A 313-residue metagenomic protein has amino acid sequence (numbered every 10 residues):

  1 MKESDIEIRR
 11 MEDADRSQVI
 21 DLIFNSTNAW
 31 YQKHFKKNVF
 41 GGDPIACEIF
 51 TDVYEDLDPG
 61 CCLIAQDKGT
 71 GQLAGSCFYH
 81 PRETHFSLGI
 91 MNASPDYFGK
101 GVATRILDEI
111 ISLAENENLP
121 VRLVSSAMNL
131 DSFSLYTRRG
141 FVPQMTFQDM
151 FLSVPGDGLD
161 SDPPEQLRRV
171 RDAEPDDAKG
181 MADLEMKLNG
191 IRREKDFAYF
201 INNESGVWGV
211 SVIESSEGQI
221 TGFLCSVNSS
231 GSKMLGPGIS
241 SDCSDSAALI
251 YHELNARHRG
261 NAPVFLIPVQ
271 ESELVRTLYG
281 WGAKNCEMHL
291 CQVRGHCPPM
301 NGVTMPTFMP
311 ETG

Functional and structural regions predicted by a protein language model:
M1-E3, D13-F35, G158-L159, P163-E165 (+2 more regions): A short, well-structured alpha-helix characteristic of acyl/acetyltransferase catalytic modules
V19, E115, R138-M234: Amide-forming acyltransferase catalytic core, primarily the GNAT-like/NAT-type and related acyltransferase folds
I20-G69, L73, L188-V210: Active-site rim helix/loop that mediates acceptor-substrate recognition in acyltransferases
C62-I64, G71-H80, S87-N92, V212 (+2 more regions): Conserved beta-strand in the GNAT
L88-G89, A114-M128, H258-V269, H289: Conserved GNAT acetyl-CoA-binding A-motif
A93, G99-L113, F133, R138 (+1 more regions): Conserved acetyl-CoA-binding loop-helix of GNAT-fold acetyltransferases
R122-S125, V142-G156, N285-C297: Conserved catalytic-core motifs of GNAT/GCN5-like acyltransferases
L290-G313: C-terminal functional modules
